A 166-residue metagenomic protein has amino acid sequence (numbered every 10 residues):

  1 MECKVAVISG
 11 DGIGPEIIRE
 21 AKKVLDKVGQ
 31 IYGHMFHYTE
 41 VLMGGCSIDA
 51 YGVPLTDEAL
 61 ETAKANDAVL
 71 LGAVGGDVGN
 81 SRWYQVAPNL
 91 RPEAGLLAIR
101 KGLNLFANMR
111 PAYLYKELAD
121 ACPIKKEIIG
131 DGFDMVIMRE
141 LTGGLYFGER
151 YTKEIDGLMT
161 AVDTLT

Functional and structural regions predicted by a protein language model:
M1-G12, Q30, F36-H37, G45-T166: Anion-binding alpha/beta catalytic cores of soluble intermediary-metabolism enzymes, centered on
I13-I18: Short N-terminal binding/cap micro-motifs at the start of the first secondary-structure element
R19-K22, G75: Short, function-defining helix-loop hinge/capping sites that tune catalysis or transport
K22-Y32: Short catalytic helix/loop segments, enriched in acidic residues and glycine and frequently bearing histidine
V41: The conserved SAM/SAH-binding core of class I Rossmann-like methyltransferase domains, concentrating on the hydrophobic
